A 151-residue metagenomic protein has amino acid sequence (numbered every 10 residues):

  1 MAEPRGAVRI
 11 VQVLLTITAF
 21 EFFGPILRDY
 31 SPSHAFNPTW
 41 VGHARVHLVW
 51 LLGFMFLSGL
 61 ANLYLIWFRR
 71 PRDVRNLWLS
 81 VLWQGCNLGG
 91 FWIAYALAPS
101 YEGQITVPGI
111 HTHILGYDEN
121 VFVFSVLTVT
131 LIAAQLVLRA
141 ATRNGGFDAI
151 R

Functional and structural regions predicted by a protein language model:
M1-E3, A140-R151: Short, charged juxtamembrane terminal tails flanking transmembrane helices
A2-T18, P71-G85, F147: Interfacial segments of alpha-helical transmembrane regions
A19-P32: Alpha-helical transmembrane segments of multi-pass membrane proteins
F23-P25, H43-I66, L82-G85, G89: Core segments of alpha-helical transmembrane spans in multipass integral membrane proteins
Y30-A44, G103-I114: Membrane-interface interhelical loops and short amphipathic "cap" helices that link adjacent transmembrane segments
L65-I105: Mid-chain, well-packed structural core segment of small domains
L79-W83, T112-T128: Individual transmembrane alpha-helices with interfacial aromatic-anchor signatures
L127-G145: Membrane-water interface at the C-terminal end of transmembrane alpha helices
